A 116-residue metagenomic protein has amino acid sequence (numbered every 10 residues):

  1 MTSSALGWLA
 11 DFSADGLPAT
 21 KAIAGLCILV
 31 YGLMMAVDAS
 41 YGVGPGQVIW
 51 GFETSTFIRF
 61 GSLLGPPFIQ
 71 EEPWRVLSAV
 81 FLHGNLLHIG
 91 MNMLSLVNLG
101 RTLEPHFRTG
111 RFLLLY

Functional and structural regions predicted by a protein language model:
T2-D15: Cytosolic juxtamembrane amphipathic/interface segments immediately preceding and feeding into a transmembrane helix
A19-Y116: N-terminal TM1-TM2 helical hairpin plus the immediately adjacent luminal interfacial "cap"
